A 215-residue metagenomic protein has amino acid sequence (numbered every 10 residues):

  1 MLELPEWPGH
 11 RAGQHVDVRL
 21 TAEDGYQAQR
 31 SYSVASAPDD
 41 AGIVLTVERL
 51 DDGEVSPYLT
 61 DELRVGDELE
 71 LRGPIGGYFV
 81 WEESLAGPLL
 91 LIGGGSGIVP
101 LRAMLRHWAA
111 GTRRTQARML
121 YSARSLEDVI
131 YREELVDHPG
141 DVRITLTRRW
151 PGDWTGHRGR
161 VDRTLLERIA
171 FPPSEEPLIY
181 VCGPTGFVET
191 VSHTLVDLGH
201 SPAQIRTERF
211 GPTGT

Functional and structural regions predicted by a protein language model:
M1-E68, T115, A123-S125, L146-R149: Ferredoxin-reductase
G13, G97, P184: Short, conserved phosphate/pyrophosphate- and ester-handling motifs at nucleotide-, phospho-/glycolipid
G73-A86: A short, basic/flexible loop-to-alpha-helix module at the beginning of a structural domain
L89-I98: Short, glycine-rich nucleotide/cofactor-binding loops
H107-A117: Conserved S-adenosyl-L-methionine
Q116-T215: Reductase modules of NAD(P)H-dependent flavoproteins
